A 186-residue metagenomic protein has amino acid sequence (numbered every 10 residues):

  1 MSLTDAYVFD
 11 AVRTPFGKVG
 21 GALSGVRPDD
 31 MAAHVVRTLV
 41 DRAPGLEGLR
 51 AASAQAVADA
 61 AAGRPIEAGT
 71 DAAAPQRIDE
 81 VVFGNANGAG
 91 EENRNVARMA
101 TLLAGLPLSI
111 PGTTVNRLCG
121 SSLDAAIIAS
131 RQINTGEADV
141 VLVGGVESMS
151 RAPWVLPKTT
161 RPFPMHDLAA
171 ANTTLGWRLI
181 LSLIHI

Functional and structural regions predicted by a protein language model:
M1-D29, R37-T38, L175, I180: Condensing-enzyme catalytic core mediating Claisen C-C bond formation in acyl metabolism
V12-P15, G84-G88, R117-S121, G145-S150 (+1 more regions): Acidic, glycine-rich active-site loops and adjacent beta-strand->loop/helix elements that engage anionic groups
P15-L23, A54-R64, E80-G84, S109-D124: Cysteine-centered functional microenvironments
V26, N85-D139, A171-I180: Conserved catalytic cysteine-centered active-site region of acyl-thioester-dependent Claisen-condensing enzymes
D29-G69, V96-A100, A125: Short, well-ordered amphipathic alpha-helical segments that serve as non-catalytic structural scaffolds within diverse
T135-L179: Glycine/threonine-rich beta-strand-loop-alpha-helix active-site module that forms ligand/phosphate-binding
I184-I186: Conserved small/polar residues in nucleotide/adenosyl-binding loops
